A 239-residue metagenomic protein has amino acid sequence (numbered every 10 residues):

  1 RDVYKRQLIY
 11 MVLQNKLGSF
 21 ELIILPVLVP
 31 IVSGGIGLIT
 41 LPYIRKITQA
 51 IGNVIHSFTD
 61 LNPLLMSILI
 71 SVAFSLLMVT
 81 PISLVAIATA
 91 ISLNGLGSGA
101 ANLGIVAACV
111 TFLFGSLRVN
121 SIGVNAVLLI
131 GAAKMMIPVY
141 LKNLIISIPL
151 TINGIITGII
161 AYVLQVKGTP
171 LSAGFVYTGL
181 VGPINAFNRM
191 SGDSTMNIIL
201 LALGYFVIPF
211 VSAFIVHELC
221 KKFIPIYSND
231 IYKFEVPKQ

Functional and structural regions predicted by a protein language model:
D2-Y4: Short, small-residue-biased leader/transition segments that mark boundaries at the very start of proteins
L8, V12, V27-P42: Mid-bilayer segments of alpha-helical transmembrane spans in multi-pass integral membrane proteins that mediate
I9-K16, Y43-L61, L69-A73, A133 (+3 more regions): Hydrophobic alpha-helical segments of integral membrane proteins, encompassing both true transmembrane helices
L13, I39-I51, M78-I87, F114-V119 (+2 more regions): Transmembrane helix-loop junctions in multi-pass membrane proteins
L17-V29, A126-L129: Cytoplasmic-side transmembrane-helix entry/capping segments in multi-pass membrane proteins
F20-I24, I55-S67, G95-A100, S194-I198: Membrane-interfacial loop-to-helix junctions in multi-pass transporters
T80, L84-N94, S98-Y162, S172 (+1 more regions): Helix-loop-helix junctions within the multi-pass membrane cores of secondary transporters/permeases
L141-I146, L150-Q239: Transmembrane alpha-helical segments and their short flanking loops that form helix-hairpins/helix-helix interfaces
